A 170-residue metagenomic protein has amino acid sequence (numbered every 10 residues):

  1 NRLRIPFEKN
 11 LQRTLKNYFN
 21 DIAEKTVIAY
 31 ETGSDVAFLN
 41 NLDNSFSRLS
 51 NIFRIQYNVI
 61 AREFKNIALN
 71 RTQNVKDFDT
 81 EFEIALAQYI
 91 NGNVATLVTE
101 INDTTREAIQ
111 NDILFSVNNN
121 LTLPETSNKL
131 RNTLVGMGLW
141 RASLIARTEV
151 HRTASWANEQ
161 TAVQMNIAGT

Functional and structural regions predicted by a protein language model:
N1-M137: N-terminal leader/targeting and assembly helices and adjacent pre-domain segments
W140-T170: Acidic, glycine-rich two-metal-ion catalytic cores of nucleic acid-processing enzymes
